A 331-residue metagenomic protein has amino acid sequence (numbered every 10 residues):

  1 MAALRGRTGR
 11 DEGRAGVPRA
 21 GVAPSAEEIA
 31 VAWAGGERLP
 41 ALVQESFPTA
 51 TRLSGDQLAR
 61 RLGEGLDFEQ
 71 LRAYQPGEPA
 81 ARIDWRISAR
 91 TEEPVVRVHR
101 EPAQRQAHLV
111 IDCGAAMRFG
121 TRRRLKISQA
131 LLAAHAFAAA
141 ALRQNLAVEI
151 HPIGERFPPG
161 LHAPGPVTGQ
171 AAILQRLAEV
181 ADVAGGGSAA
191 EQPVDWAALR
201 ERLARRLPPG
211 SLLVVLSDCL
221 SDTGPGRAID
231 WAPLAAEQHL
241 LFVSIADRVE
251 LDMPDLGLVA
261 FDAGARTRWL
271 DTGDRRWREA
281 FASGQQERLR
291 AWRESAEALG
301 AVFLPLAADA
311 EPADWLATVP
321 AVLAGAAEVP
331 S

Functional and structural regions predicted by a protein language model:
M1-Q57, A73-E78, I87, E92-L132 (+1 more regions): Exposed, interaction-prone extracellular/peripheral surfaces
R61: Charged, often Cys/His-bearing segments associated with DNA-binding zinc-finger transcription factors
A80-R82: N-terminal juxtadomain amphipathic helix that follows a signal peptide/anchor or precedes a small N-terminal auxiliary
